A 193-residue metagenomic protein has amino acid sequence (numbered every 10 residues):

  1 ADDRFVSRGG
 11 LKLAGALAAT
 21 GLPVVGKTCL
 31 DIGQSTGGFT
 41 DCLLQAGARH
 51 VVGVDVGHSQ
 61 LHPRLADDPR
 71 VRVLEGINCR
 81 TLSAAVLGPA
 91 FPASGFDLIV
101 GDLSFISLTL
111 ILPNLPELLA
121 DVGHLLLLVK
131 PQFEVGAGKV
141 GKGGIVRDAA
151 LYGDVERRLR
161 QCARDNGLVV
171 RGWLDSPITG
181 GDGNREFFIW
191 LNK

Functional and structural regions predicted by a protein language model:
A1-V24: Class I SAM-dependent transferase core
V24-S35, L43: Conserved class I S-adenosyl-L-methionine
S35, F39-T40, G57: Residues at the N-terminus of the alpha-helix immediately C-terminal to the conserved SAM/SAH-binding loop
V52-L110: S-adenosyl-L-methionine
T109-L126: A short glycine-rich, Lys/Arg-flanked "PGG" loop and its adjoining helix->strand segment in the class I
P131-D148: Short, glycine-/aromatic-enriched active-site segment of Class I SAM-dependent methyltransferases
Y152-N166: Short alpha-helix
P177-K193: Core SAM-dependent methyltransferase catalytic element
